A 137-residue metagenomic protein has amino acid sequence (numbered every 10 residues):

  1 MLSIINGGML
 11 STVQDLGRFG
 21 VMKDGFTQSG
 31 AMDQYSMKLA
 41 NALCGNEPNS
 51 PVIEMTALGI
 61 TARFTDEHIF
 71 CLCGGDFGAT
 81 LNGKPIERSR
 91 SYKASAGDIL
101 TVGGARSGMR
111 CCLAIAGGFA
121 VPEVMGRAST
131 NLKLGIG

Functional and structural regions predicted by a protein language model:
M1-G137: Conserved "landmark" site that anchors the functional core of diverse proteins
